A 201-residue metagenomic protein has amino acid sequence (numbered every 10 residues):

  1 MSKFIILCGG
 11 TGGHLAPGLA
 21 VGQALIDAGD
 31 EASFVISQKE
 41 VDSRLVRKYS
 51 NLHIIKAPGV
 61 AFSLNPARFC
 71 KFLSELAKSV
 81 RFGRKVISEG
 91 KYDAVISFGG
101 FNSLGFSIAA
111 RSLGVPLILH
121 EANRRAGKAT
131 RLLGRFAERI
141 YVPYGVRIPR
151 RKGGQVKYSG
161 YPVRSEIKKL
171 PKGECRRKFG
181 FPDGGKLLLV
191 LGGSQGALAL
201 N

Functional and structural regions predicted by a protein language model:
K3, D93-A94, L187: Structural motif
K3, E31-S33, L52, R111-G173 (+1 more regions): Active-site-proximal region of nucleotide-activated glycan assembly enzymes, centered on histidine/acidic-rich loops
K3-G9, I26-K78, S159: Conserved nucleotide-sugar phosphate-binding/catalytic loop shared by glycosyltransferases and other
H14-I26: Short amphipathic alpha-helix
E40, R44-Y49, K172-R177, F181-N201: Donor-nucleotide binding loops and adjacent catalytic segments primarily of GT-B fold Leloir glycosyltransferases
E40-R44, G83, Y92-L113: An aromatic- and histidine-rich active-site surface loop
L64-A94, S112: An amphipathic, basic-hydrophobic alpha-helix
